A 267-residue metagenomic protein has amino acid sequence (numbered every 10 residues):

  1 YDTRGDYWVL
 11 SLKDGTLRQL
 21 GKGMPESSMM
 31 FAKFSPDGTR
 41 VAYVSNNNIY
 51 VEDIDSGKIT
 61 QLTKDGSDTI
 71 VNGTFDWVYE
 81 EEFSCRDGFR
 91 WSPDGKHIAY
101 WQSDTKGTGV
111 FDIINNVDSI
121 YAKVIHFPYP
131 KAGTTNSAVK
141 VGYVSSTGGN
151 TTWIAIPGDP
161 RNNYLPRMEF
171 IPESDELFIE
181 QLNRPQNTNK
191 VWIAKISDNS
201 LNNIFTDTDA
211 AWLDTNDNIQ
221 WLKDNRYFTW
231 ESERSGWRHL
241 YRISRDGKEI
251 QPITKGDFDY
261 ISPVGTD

Functional and structural regions predicted by a protein language model:
Y1-D267: Beta-propeller folds
